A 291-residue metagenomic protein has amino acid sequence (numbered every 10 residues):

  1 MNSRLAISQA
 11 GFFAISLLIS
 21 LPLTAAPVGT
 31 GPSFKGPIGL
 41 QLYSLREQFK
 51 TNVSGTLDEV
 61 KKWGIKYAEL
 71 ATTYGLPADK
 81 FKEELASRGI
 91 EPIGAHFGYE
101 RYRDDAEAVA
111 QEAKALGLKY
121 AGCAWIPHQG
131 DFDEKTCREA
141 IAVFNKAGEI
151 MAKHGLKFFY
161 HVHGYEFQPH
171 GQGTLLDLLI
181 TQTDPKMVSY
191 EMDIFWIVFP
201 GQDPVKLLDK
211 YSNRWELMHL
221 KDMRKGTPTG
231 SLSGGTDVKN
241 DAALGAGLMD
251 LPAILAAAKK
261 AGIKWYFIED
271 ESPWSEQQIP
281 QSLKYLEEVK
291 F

Functional and structural regions predicted by a protein language model:
M1-F13: Bacterial N-terminal signal peptides that target proteins for export
N2, A25-Y120, N213, K284 (+1 more regions): N-terminal pre-domain/capping segments
A10-P22: Bacterial N-terminal signal peptides
G36-Q41, A68-L70, P92-F97, A121-C123 (+4 more regions): Hydrophobic faces of well-ordered beta-strands that scaffold small-molecule active sites in alpha/beta enzyme cores
Y43-L45, A71-T73, F97-E100, I126-H128 (+4 more regions): Active-site beta-loop-alpha junctions enriched in small/polar residues
K66-Y67, Y74, Y99-Y190, E276: Active-site acidic/histidine proton-transfer and metal-coordination neighborhood in alpha/beta enzyme cores
A152-L248: Acidic/histidine-rich catalytic cores of soluble enzymes
A243, A257, S272-F291: Aromatic-rich peripheral "rim/lid" segments of glycoside hydrolase catalytic domains that contact and position glycan
